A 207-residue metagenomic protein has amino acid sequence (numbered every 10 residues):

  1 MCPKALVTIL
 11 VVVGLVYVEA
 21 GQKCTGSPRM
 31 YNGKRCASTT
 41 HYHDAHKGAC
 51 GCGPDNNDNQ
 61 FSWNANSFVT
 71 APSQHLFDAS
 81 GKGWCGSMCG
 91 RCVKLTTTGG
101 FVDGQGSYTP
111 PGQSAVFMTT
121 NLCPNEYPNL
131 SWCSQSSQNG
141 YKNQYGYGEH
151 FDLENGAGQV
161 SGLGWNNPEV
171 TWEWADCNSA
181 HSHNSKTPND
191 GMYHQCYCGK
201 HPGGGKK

Functional and structural regions predicted by a protein language model:
C2-K207: Mature exported/compartmentalized surface modules and terminal targeting/interaction regions
